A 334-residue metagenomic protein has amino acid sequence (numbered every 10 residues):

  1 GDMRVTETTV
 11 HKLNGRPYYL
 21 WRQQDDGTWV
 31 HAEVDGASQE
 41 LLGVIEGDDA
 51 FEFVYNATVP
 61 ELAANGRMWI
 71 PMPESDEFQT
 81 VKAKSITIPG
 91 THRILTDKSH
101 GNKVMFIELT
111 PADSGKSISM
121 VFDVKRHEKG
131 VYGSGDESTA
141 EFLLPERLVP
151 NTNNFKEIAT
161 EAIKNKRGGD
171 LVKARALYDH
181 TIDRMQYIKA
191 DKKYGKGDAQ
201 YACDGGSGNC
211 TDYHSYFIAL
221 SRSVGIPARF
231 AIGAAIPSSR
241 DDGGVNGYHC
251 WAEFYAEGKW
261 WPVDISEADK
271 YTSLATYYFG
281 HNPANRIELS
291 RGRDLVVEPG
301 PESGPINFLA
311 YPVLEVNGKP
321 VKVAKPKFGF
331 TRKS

Functional and structural regions predicted by a protein language model:
M3-A32: Exposed beta-strand-loop-beta-strand "reactive/processing" segments of non-cytosolic proteins
H11, Y18, S215-E302: Hydrophobic/aromatic-rich core segments of domains that either
Y18, G27-E128: Intrinsically disordered, low-complexity N-terminal segments that are enriched in acidic
E61-A64, T110-K116, K164-D170, R222-G225 (+1 more regions): A short, structured loop/turn motif at beta-sheet edges
M68, L177, A252: Terminal peptide-recognition signature
D97-S99, S117-D204: Acidic low-complexity segments
D170-L177, G206-S221: Active-site nucleophilic cysteine motif
F279-S334: Low-complexity, Gly/Ser/Thr/Pro-rich intrinsically disordered linker/tail segments
